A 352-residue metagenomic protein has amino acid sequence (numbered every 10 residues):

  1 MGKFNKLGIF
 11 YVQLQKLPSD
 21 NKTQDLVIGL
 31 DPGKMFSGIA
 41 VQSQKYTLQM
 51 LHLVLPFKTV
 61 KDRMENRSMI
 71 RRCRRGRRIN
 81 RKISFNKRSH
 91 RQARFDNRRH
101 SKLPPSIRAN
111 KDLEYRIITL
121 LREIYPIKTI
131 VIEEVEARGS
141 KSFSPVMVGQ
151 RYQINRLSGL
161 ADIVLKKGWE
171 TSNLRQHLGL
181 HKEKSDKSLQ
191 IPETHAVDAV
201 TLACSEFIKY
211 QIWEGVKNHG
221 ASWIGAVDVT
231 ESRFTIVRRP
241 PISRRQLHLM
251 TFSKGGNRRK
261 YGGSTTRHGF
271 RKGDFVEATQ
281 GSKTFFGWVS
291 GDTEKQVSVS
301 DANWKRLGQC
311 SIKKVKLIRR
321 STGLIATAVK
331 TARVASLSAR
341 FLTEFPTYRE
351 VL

Functional and structural regions predicted by a protein language model:
M1-L7: A basic, amphipathic helix-loop patch mediating RNA/tRNA/ribosome contacts
L7-L14, P18-K22, K34-F36, Q42-H268 (+2 more regions): Substrate-contacting helices/loops that form the catalytic groove of nucleic-acid and nucleotide-polymer processing
D25-G33: Two-metal-ion RNase H-like nuclease active-site motif
I39-V41, Q296-A302: SH3/SH3-like beta-barrel fold
Q42-Y46, Q280-G281, T293: Short acidic-glycine loop/turn motifs at beta-strand connectors
Q49, S300-L317: A short macromolecule-binding patch
D274-F275, S282-Q296: Short beta-strand-centered aromatic/proline hotspots
